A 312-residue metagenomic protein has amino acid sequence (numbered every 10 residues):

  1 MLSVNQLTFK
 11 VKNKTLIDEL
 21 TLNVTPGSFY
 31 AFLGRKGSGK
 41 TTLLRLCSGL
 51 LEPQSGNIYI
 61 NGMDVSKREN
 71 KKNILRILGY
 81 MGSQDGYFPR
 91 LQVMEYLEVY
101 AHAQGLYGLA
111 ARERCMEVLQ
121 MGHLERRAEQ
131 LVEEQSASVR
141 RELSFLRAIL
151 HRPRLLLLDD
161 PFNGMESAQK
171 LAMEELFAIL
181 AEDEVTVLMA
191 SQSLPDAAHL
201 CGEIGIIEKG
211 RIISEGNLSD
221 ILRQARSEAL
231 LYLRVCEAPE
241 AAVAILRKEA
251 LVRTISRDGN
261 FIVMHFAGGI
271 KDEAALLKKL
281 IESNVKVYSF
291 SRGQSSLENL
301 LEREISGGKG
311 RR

Functional and structural regions predicted by a protein language model:
S48: Helix-to-loop junction immediately C-terminal to a conserved catalytic motif
G56-K67, N73-I74: Conserved ABC transporter NBD signature motif
E98, H102, A110-R127: Conserved ABC ATPase "signature" region
L156-D160: Catalytic Walker B motif of ABC-type/P-loop ATPase nucleotide-binding domains
L230-N299, R303-E304: Short, charged/small-residue-rich alpha-helical element at the C-terminal edge of ABC transporter nucleotide-binding
